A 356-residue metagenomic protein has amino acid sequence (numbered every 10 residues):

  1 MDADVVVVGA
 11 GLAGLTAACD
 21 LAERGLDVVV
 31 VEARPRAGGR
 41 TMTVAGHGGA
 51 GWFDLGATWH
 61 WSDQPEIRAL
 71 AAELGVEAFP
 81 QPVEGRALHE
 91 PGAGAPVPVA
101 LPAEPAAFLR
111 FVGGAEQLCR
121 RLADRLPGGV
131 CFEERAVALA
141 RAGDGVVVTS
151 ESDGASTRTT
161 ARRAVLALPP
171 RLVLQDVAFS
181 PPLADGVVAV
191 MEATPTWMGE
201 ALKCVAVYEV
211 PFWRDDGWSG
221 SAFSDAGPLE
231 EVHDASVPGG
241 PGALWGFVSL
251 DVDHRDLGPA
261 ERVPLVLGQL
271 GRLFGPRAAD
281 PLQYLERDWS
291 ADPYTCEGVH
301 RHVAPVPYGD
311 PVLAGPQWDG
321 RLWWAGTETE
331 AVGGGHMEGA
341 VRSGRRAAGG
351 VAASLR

Functional and structural regions predicted by a protein language model:
A3-V30: N-terminal Rossmann-like FAD-binding beta1-loop-alpha1 element of flavoenzymes
V6-V8, V31, A136, R158-V173: Short hydrophobic core segments
L15-T16, R24, G92, P98 (+3 more regions): Conserved flavin/dinucleotide-binding core of flavoenzymes
A22-G48: Glycine-rich FAD pyrophosphate-binding loop
W52, I67-L88, P211-W218, A279: A short alpha-helix-loop-beta-strand transition element characteristic of N-terminal alpha/beta dinucleotide-binding
T58-P65, A103-R121, G258: Short beta-strand to alpha-helix junction loop
F132-V147: A conserved short coil-to-beta-strand element within the FAD-binding core of flavoproteins
L166-V187: Flavin (primarily FAD) binding-site architecture
